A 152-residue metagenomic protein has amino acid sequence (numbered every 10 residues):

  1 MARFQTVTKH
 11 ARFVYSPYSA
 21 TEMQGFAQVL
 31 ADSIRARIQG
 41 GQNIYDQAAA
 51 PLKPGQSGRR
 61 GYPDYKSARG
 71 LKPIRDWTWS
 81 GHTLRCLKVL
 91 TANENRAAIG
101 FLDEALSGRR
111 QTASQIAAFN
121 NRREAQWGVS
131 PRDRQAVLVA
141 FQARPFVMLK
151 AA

Functional and structural regions predicted by a protein language model:
M1-A152: Short, Lys/Arg-rich flexible segments
